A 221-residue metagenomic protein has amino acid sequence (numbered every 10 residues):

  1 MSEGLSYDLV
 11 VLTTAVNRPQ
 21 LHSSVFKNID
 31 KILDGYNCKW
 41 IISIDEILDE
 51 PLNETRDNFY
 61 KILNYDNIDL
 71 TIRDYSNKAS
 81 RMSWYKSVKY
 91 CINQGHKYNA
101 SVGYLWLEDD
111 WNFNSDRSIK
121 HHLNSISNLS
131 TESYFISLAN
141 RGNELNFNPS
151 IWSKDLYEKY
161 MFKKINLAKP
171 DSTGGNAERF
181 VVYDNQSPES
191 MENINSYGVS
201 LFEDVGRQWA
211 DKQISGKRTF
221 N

Functional and structural regions predicted by a protein language model:
M1-K27: N-proximal low-complexity "stem/linker" segments adjacent to membrane-targeting elements
S24, K159-N221: C-terminal catalytic/acceptor-binding lobe
K27-N37: Short, acidic, metal-binding catalytic loop of nucleotide-sugar glycosyltransferases
C38-I42, Y104, F135: Hydrophobic/aromatic residues located in beta-strands of well-ordered beta-sheets within soluble catalytic
D45-S101: Active-site-proximal specificity loops/subdomain of glycosyltransferases
S101-N112: Short beta-strand-to-loop acidic/aromatic patch adjacent to the donor-nucleotide binding site
N114-N140: Conserved donor-nucleotide/metal-binding helix-loop-beta segment in metal-dependent transferases, i.e., the alpha-helix
N146-F162: Conserved nucleotide-sugar donor-binding and metal-coordinating catalytic region shared by glycosyltransferases
